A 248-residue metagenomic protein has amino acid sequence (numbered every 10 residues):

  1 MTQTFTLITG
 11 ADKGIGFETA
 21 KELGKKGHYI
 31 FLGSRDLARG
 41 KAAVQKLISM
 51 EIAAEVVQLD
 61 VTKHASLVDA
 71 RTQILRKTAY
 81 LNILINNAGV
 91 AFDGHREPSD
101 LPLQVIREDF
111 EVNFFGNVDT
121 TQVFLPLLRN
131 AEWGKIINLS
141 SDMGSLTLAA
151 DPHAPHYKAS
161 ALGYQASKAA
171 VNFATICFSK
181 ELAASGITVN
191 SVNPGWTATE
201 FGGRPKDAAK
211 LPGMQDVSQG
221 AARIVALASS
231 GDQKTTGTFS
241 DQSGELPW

Functional and structural regions predicted by a protein language model:
M1-F31: Canonical Rossmann dinucleotide-binding motif of NAD(H)/NADP(H)-dependent dehydrogenases/reductases, specifically
I8-T9, N86-N87, K135-S141, T188-N193: Structural signature of the Rossmann-like NAD(P)-dependent dehydrogenase/reductase core
K26-A42: Conserved glycine-rich Rossmann-like NAD(P)H-binding loop of the short-chain dehydrogenase/reductase
L37, V57-T72: The beta1-alpha1 cofactor-binding region of Rossmann-like NAD(H)/NADP(H)-dependent oxidoreductases
M50-A53, Q73-L84, F92-G94, P102 (+1 more regions): A glycine-rich helix->loop->beta "capping" turn within Rossmann-like NAD(P)(H)-dependent oxidoreductase domains
V90, E97-F110, R129, W133-A183: Catalytic loop of short-chain dehydrogenase/reductase
A169, A184, S191, T199 (+1 more regions): C-terminal helical subdomain
